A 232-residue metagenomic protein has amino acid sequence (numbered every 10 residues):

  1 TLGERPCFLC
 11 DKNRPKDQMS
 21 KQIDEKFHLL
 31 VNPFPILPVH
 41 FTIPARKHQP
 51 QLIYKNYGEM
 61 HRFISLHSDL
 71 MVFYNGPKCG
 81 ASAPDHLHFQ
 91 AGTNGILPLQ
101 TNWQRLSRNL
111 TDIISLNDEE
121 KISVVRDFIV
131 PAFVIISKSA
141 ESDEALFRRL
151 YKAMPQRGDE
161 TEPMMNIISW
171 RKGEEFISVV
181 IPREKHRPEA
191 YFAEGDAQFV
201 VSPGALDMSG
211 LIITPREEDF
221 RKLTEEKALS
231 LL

Functional and structural regions predicted by a protein language model:
T1-E59, L70, S82, N94-L232: Active-site microenvironments that recognize anionic phosphate/pyrophosphate groups
S65-P77: Conserved short secondary-structure elements within globular domains
N75-K78, G92-N94: An acidic- and aromatic-residue-enriched active-site/binding cleft used to recognize and process polar
D85: Histidine-centered nuclease catalytic patch
